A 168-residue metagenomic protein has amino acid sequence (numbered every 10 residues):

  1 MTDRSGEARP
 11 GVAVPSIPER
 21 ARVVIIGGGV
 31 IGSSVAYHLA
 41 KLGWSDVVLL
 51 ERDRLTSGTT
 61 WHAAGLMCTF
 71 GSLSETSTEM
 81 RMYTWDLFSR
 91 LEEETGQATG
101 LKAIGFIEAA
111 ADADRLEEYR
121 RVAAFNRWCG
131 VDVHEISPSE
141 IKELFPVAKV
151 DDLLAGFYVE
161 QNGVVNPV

Functional and structural regions predicted by a protein language model:
M1-V23, K41-S45: Extreme N-terminal leader/targeting segments of oxidoreductases
P18, T99-E108, K142-V168: Helix-loop-beta segment of a Rossmann-like dinucleotide-binding subdomain
I25-I26, L49: Hydrophobic Val/Ile/Leu positions in short beta-strands of Rossmann-like dinucleotide-binding domains
G28-G29, S33, R52: Glycine-rich Rossmann-fold phosphate-binding loop(s) that bind the pyrophosphate of adenine dinucleotide cofactors
L39-A40, N126: Hydrophobic alpha-helical packing residues
A40-W61: Glycine-rich FAD pyrophosphate-binding loop
G65-L144: Dinucleotide-binding Rossmann-like beta1-alpha1 core, especially the glycine-rich loop that anchors the ADP
